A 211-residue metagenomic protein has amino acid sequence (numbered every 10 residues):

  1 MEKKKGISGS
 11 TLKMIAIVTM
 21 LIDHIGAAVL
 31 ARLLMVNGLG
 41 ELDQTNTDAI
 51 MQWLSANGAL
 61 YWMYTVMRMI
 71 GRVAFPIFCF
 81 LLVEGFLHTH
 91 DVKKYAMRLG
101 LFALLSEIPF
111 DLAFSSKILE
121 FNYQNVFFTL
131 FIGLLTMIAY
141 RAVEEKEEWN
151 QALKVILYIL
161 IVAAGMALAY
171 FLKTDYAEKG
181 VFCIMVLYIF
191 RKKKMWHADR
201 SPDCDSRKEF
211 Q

Functional and structural regions predicted by a protein language model:
M1-Q211: Alpha-helical transmembrane segments and their immediate juxtamembrane cytosolic regions
